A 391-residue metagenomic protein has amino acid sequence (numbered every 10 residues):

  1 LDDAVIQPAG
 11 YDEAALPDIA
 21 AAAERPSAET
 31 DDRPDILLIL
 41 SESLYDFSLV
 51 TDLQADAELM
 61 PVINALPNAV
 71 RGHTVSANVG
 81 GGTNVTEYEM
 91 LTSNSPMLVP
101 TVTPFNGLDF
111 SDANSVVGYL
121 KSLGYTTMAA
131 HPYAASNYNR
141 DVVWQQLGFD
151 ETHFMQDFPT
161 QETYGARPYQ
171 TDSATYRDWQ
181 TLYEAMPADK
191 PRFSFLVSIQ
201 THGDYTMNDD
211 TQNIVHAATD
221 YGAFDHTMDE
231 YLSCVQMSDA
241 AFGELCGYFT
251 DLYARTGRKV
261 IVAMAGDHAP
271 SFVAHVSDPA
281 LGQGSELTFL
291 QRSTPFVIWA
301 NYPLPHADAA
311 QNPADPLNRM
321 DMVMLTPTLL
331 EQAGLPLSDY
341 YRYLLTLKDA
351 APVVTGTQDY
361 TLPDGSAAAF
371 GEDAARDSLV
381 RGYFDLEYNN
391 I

Functional and structural regions predicted by a protein language model:
L1-D3, L37-L38: Intramembrane catalytic core of multi-pass membrane enzymes that act on lipidic substrates
D2-D31: Helix-hairpin-helix/helix-loop-helix acidic hairpins
A20-P34, L38-S41, D46-I391: Solvent-exposed soluble domains appended to multi-pass membrane proteins
